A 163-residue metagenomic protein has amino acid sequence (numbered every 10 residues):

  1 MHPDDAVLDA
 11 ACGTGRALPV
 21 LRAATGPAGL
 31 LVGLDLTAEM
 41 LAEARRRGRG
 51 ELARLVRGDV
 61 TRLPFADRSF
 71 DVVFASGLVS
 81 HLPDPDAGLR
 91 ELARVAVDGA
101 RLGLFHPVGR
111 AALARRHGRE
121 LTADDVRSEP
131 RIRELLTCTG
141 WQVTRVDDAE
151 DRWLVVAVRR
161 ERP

Functional and structural regions predicted by a protein language model:
L8-A10, T14-R62: Class I SAM-dependent methyltransferase SAM/SAH-binding core
T61-V72: A short acidic, Gly/Pro-enriched loop at the edge of an enzyme's catalytic core that lines a small-molecule cofactor
V72-D84: A short SAM/SAH-binding and catalytic strip from SAM-dependent methyltransferases
D86-D98: A short glycine-rich, Lys/Arg-flanked "PGG" loop and its adjoining helix->strand segment in the class I
G99-H106: Conserved beta-strand signature within the Rossmann-like core of class I S-adenosyl-L-methionine
P107-A123: Short, glycine-/aromatic-enriched active-site segment of Class I SAM-dependent methyltransferases
D124-T139: Short alpha-helix
T139-W141, D147-P163: Core SAM-dependent methyltransferase catalytic element
